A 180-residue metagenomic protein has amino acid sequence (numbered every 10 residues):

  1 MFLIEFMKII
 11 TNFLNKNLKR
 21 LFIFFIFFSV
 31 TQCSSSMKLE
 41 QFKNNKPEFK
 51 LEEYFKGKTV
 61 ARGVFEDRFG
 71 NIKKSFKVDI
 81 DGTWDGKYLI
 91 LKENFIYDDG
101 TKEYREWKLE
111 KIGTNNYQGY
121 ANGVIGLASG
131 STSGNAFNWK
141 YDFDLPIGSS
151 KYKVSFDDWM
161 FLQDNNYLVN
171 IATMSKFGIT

Functional and structural regions predicted by a protein language model:
I9-L21: Bacterial N-terminal signal peptides that target proteins for export
F22-F27: Hydrophobic helical h-region of N-terminal Sec-dependent signal peptides in bacterial secretory/periplasmic proteins
T31-Q32: C-terminal motif of bacterial Sec signal peptides marking the signal peptidase cleavage site
F42-K58: N-terminal helix-cap/turn-to-beta initiation motif at the start of protein domains
R62, E66-I147: Central antiparallel beta-sheet cores of small beta-barrel/beta-sandwich binding domains
I72-V78, K151-F156, I179-T180: Amphipathic hydrophobic-ligand
I147-G148, K153, L168-I171: Soluble extracytoplasmic domains of inner/organellar membrane proteins
D157-D158, L162-T180: Glycine-rich, aromatic-bearing surface loops/beta-hairpins
